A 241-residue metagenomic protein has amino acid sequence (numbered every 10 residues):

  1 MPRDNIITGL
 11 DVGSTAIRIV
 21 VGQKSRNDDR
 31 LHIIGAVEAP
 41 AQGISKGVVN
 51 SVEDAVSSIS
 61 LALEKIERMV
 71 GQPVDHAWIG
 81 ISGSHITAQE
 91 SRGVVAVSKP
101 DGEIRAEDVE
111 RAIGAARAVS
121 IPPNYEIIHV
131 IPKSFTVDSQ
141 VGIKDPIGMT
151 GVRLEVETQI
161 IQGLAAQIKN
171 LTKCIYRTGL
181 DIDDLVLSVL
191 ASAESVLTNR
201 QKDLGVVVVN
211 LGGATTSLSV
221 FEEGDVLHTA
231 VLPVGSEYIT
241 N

Functional and structural regions predicted by a protein language model:
M1-A16, V20-A77, I81-V208, D225-L227 (+1 more regions): Nucleotide/phosphate-binding catalytic cleft detector across ATP-hydrolyzing and phosphate-transferring enzymes
S217-S219: A structural feature that tracks compact, well-ordered secondary-structure segments with a strong bias toward
E222: A cytosolic small-molecule/anion-sensing beta-strand core signal
I239-T240: A conserved active-site cap/scaffold subdomain adjacent to cofactor or substrate pockets
